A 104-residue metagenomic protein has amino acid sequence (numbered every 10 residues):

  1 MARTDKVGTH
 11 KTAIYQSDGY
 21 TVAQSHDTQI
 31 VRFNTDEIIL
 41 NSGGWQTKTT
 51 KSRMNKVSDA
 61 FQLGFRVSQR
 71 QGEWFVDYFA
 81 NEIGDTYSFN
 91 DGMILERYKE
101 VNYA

Functional and structural regions predicted by a protein language model:
M1-A104: Terminal leader/tail segments of proteins
